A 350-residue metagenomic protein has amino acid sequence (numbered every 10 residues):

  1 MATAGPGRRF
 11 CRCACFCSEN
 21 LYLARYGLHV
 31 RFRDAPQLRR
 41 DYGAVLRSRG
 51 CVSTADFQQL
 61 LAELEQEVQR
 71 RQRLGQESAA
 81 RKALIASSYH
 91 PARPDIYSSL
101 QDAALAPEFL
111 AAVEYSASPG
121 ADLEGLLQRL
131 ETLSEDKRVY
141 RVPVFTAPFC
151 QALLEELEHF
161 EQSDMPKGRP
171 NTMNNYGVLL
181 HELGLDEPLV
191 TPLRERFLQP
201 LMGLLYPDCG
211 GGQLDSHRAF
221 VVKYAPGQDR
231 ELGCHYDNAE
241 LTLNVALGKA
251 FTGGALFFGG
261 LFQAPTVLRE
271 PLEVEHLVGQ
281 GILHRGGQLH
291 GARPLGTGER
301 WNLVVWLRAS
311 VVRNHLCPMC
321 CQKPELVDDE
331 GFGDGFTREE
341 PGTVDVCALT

Functional and structural regions predicted by a protein language model:
M1-K137, V327-A348: Fe(II)/2-oxoglutarate
A2-A4, G203-G331, P341-T350: Catalytic core of non-heme Fe(II) oxygenases with the double-stranded beta-helix
E19, A35, R39, T54-F57 (+9 more regions): Generic preference for well-ordered alpha-helical elements
H29, Y42, R71, Y89-H90 (+8 more regions): Histidine (H) residue identity feature
R31, G50-S53, E135, V139-T146 (+8 more regions): Amphipathic alpha-helical protein-protein interaction segments
Y42, L61-L64, V68, V113 (+3 more regions): Generic hydrophobic, helix-prone segments enriched in Leu/Val/Ile
I85, R93-Q213: Non-heme Fe(II)/2-oxoglutarate
